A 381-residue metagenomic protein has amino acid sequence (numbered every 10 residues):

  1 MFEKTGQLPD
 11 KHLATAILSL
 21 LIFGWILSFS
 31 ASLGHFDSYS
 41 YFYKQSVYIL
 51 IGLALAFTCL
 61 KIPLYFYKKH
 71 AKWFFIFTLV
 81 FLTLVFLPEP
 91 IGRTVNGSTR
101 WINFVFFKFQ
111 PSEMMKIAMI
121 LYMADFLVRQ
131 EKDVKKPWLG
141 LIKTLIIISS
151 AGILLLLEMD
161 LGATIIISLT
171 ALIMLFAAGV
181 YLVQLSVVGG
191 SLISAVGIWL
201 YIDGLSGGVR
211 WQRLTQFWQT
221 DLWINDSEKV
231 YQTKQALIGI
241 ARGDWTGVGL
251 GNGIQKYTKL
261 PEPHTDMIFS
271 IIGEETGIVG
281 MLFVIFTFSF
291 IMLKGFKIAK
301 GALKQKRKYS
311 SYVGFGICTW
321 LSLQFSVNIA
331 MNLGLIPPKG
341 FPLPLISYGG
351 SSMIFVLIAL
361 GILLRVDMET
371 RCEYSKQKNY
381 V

Functional and structural regions predicted by a protein language model:
M1-E3, Y309, Q324-V381: A juxtamembrane structural motif centered on a specific transmembrane helix
M1-L13: Flexible extramembrane loops and terminal tails that flank transmembrane helices in small membrane-associated subunits
A14-L27, G34-E228, S270-M331, I358 (+1 more regions): Hydrophobic alpha-helical transmembrane segments of multi-pass inner membrane proteins, especially in bacterial systems
S32, I240, D244, L333: Short, small-residue-rich loop/turn micro-motifs
D160-I165, V248-G253, P263-T265, K339 (+2 more regions): Transmembrane helix boundary and interhelical junction motifs in multipass membrane proteins
F217-T265, V279-G280: TM-adjacent membrane-interface loops and short helices in multi-pass inner/ER membrane proteins
V248-G249, V279-V284, I354, V366: Extended hydrophobic-aromatic, low-complexity segments
